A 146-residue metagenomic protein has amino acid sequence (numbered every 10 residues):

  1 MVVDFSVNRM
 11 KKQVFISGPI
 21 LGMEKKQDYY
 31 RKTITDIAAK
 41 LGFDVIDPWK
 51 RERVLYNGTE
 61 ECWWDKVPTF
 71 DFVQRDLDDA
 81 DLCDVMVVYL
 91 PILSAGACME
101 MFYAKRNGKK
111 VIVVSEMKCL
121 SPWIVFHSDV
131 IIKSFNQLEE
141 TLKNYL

Functional and structural regions predicted by a protein language model:
V2-L146: Conserved catalytic or regulatory cores that recognize and/or transform ribose-phosphate-containing ligands
